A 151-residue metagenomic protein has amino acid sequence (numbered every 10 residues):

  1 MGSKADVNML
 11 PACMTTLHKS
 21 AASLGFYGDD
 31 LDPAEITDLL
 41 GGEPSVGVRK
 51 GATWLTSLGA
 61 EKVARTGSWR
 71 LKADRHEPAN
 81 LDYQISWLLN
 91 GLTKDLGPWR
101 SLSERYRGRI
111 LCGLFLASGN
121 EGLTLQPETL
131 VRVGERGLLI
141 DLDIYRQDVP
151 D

Functional and structural regions predicted by a protein language model:
G2-L123, P127-D151: Acidic (Asp/Glu-rich) sequence patches and key acidic residues that form negatively charged surfaces used
